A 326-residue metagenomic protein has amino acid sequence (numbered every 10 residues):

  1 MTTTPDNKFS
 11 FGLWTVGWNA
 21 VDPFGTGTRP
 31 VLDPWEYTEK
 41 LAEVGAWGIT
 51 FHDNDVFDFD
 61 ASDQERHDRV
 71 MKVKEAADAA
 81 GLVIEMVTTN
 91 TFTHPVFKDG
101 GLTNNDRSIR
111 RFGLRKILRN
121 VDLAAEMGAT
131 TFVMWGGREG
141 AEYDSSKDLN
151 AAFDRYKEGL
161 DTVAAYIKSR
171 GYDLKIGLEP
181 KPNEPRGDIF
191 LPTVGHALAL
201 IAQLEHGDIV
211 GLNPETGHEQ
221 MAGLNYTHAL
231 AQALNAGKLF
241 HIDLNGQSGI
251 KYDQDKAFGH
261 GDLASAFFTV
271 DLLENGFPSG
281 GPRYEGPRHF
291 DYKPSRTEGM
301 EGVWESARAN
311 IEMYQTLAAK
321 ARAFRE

Functional and structural regions predicted by a protein language model:
M1-W47, F57-F59, Q64-M71, D78 (+6 more regions): Histidine-acidic metal/acid-base catalytic patches
G12-V16, H52-N54, T89-T91, M134-E139 (+3 more regions): Short loop/turn segments at strand-loop or loop-helix junctions that form parts of catalytic or ligand-binding pockets
G48-D58, T88-F97, G101: A short glycine/small-residue-enriched secondary-structure motif
E65-N90, D99, T103, S108 (+1 more regions): A contiguous, low-structure linker/loop signature
A80-D99, F132-E142, N183, I189: Substrate-binding cleft and catalytic face of glycoside hydrolase catalytic domains, especially the flexible beta-alpha
D99-R110, E142-D154, R186, Q254-G259: Glycine-rich tight-turn/loop motif centered on a GG-T
R115-K116: Active-site-proximal beta-alpha core segment in soluble small-molecule metabolic enzymes
V121-S146, D173-N183: Active-site groove signature of glycoside hydrolases
